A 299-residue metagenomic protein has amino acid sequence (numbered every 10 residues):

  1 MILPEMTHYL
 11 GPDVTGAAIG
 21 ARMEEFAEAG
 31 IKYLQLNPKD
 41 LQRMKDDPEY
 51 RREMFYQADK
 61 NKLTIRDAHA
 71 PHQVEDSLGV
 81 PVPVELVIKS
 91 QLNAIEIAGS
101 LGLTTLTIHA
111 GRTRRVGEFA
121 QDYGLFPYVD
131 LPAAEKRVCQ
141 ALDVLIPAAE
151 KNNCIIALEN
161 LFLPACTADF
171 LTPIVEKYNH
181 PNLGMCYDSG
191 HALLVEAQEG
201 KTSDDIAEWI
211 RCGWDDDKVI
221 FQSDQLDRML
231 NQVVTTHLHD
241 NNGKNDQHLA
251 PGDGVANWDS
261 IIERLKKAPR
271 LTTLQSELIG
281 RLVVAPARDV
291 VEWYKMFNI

Functional and structural regions predicted by a protein language model:
M1-A17: Boundary/entry segment of secreted carbohydrate-active catalytic domains
M6-G11, N37-L41, A70-Q73, G111-T113 (+5 more regions): Active-site beta-loop-alpha junctions enriched in small/polar residues
A17-G20, E24, Q57-K60, T64 (+2 more regions): Active-site acidic/histidine proton-transfer and metal-coordination neighborhood in alpha/beta enzyme cores
E25-I31: A short, Lys/Arg-enriched amphipathic alpha-helix followed by its capping loop at the start of a domain
I31, L36, A98-L103, V233 (+1 more regions): A structural motif
Y33-L34, A68, E135, C139-V255: Acidic/histidine-rich catalytic cores of soluble enzymes
Q35-A58, A110-G117: Glycine-rich, proline-tolerant flexible connector loops at the mouths of alpha/beta enzymes
P286-I299: C-terminal helical cap(s) of enzyme catalytic domains, especially alpha/beta-barrels
